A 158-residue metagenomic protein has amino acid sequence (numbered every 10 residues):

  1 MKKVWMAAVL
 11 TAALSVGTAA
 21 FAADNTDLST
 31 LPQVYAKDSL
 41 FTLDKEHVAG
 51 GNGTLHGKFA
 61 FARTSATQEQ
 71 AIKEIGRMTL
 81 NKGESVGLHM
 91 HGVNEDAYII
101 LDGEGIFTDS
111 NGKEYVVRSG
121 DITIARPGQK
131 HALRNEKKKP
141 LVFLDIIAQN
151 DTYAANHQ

Functional and structural regions predicted by a protein language model:
M1-V4: Positively charged n-region of N-terminal signal peptides that target proteins for export
M6-L14, T18: Hydrophobic helical h-region of N-terminal Sec-dependent signal peptides in bacterial secretory/periplasmic proteins
F21-I72, G87, A155-Q158: A short, N-terminal "cap"/entry segment at the start of jelly-roll beta-barrel domains of the cupin/DSBH fold
F59-T64, E74-H91, P127: Conserved short histidine dyad/triad with adjacent acidic residue
Q68-Q70, G87-H91, D109, R134-N135: Short histidine-centered beta-strand/loop micro-motifs that create catalytic or ligand/metal-coordination sites
Q70, P127-Y153: Ligand-binding loop in jelly-roll beta-barrel domains
R77-N81, M90-F107: Short, conserved beta-strand element in jelly-roll/cupin
G112-P127: Short acidic-glycine-tyrosine-enriched beta hairpin
